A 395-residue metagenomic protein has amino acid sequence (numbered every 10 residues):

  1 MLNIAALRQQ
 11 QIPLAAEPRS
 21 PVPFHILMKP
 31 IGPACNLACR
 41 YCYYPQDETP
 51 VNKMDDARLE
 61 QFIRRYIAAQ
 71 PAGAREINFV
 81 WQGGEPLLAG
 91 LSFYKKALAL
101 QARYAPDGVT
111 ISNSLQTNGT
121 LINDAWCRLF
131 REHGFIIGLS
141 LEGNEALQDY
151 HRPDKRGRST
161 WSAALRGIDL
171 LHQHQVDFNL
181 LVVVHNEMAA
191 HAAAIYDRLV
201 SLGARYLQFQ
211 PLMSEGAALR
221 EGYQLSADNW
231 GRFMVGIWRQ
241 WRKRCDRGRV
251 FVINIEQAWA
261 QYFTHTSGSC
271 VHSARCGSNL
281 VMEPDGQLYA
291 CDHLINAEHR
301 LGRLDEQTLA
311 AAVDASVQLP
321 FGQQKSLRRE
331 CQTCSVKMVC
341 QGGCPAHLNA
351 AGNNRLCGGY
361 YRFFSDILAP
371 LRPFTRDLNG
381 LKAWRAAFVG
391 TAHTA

Functional and structural regions predicted by a protein language model:
M1-L27, A72: N-terminal [4Fe-4S]-dependent radical SAM core
P21-A57: Canonical Radical SAM [4Fe-4S] cluster-binding loop centered on the CxxxCxxC motif and its immediate flanking residues
I26-K29, I77-G84, S112-T117, V252-N254: Extended hydrophobic secondary-structure segments that form protein cores and membrane-embedded regions
I31-A38, E85-L88, C276, C331-T333 (+1 more regions): Cysteine-centered iron-sulfur cluster-binding motifs in ferredoxin-type domains/subunits of redox enzymes
I63-V80, A89-L212: Radical SAM/AdoMet-radical enzyme domain recognition
Y150, D154-S162, D169, Q173-V271 (+3 more regions): Radical SAM enzyme [4Fe-4S]-AdoMet core and its adjacent flexible, acidic and glycine-rich loops/tails across
I295-A395: Flexible mid-to-C-terminal extensions adjoining Fe-S/redox cofactors in radical SAM and related proteins
